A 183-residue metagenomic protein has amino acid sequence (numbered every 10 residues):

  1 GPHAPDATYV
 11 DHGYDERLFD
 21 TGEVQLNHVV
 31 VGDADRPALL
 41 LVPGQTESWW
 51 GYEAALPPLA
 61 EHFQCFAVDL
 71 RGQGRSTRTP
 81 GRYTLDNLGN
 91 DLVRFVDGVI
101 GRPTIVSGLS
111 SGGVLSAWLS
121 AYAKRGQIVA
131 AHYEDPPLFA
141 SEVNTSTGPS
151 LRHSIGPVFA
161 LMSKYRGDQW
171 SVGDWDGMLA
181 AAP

Functional and structural regions predicted by a protein language model:
G1-L39, A60-F63, I100-P103, I128-V129: Alpha/beta-hydrolase fold catalytic core
F19-G22, V29, P57, A67-S107 (+4 more regions): Active-site loop/oxyanion-hole signature of alpha/beta-hydrolase fold enzymes
V24-R78: Conserved HGGG/HGGXW glycine-rich cap/lid loop of the alpha/beta-hydrolase fold
G44, D91, E134-D135: Conserved acidic functional residues
E47, G72, G113, L138-F139: Active-site micro-motifs of SAM-dependent methyltransferase domains
W50, R94, P136-L138: Hydrophobic side chains within alpha-helical segments
W118-A121, Q127-D168: Flexible "cap/lid" loop of the alpha/beta hydrolase fold
R152-H153, Y165-P183: Alpha/beta-hydrolase
